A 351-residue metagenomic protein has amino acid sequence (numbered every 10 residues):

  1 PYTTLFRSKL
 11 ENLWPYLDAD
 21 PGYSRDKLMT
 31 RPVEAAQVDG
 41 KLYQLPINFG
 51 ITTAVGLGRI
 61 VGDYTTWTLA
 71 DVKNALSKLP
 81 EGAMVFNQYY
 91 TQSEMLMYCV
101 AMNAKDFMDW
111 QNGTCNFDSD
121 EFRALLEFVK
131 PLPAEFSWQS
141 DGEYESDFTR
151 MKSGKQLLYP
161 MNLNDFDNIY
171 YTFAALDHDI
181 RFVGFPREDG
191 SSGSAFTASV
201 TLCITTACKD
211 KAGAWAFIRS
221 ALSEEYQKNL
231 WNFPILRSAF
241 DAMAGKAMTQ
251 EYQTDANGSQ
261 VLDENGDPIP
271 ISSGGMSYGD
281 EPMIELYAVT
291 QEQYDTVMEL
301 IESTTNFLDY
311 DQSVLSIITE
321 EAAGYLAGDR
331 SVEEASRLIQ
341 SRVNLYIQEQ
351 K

Functional and structural regions predicted by a protein language model:
P1-T53, I180-G184: Hinge/lid segment of periplasmic solute-binding proteins
F6, N74-P80, P133, Y144-N164 (+3 more regions): Short helices/loops that flank or line small-molecule/ion binding pockets
W14-K27, F86, K105-L125, R187-A195 (+1 more regions): Short, solvent-exposed loop/beta-turn-alpha elements that line the ligand-binding surface or hinge of extracytoplasmic
E34-T52, D71-K130, S153-M161: Extracytoplasmic/periplasmic solute-binding protein
R59-W67, A207-A214: Short helix-loop capping/hinge motifs at secondary-structure junctions, enriched in acidic/polar residues
N112-E143, Y171, I180-F185: Glycine-centered hinge/linker elements that transmit conformational signals in sensory and ligand-binding systems
F173-T254, Q260: Extracytoplasmic/periplasmic substrate-recognition and gating elements
V261-V343, I347: C-terminal capping/gating helix-and-loop segments adjacent to ligand/active sites or protein-protein/ligand interfaces
